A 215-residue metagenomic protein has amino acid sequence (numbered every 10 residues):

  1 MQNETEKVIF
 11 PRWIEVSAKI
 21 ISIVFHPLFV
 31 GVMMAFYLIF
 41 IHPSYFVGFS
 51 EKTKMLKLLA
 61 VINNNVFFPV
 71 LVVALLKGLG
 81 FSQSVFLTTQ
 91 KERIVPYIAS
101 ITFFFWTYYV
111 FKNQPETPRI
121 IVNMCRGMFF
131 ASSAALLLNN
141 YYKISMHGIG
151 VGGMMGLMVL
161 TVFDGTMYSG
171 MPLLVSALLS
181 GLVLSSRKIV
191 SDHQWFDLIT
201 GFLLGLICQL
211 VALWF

Functional and structural regions predicted by a protein language model:
M1-A18: Short, Lys/Arg-rich, polar N-terminal cytosolic tail immediately upstream of the first transmembrane signal-anchor
I21-H42: The first (N-terminal) embedded transmembrane alpha-helix
P43-K52, F81-V85, K112-P118: Membrane-interface helix termini and inter-helical loops of multi-pass transporters
L56-P69, P96, S100-F103, G127 (+5 more regions): Alpha-helical transmembrane segments in multi-pass membrane proteins
F67-L79: Membrane-water interface of transmembrane alpha-helices
S84-A99: Juxtamembrane helix-capping/reentrant segments at transmembrane boundaries
V95-P115, L138-I144: C-terminal halves and exits of single transmembrane alpha-helices
P118-F215: Membrane-embedded catalytic cores of phosphoryl/pyrophosphoryl-handling enzymes
